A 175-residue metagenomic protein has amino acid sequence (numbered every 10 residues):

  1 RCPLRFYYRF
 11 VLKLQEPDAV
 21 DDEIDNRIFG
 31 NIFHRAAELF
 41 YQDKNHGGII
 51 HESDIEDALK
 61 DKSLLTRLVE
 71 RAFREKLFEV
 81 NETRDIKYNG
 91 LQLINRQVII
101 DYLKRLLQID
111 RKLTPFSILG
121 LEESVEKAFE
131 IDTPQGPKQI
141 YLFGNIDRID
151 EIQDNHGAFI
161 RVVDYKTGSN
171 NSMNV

Functional and structural regions predicted by a protein language model:
R1-Y41: C-terminal, charged and often intrinsically disordered regions of DNA end-processing helicases and nucleases
C2, F33, L103, R148 (+1 more regions): Hydrophobic, well-ordered secondary-structure elements that form the walls of internal hydrophobic environments
C2-Q15, R71-F78, G157-N171: Active-site-adjacent bridging/hinge elements
P3-L4, D21-I32, D57, D61-V69 (+4 more regions): Secondary-structure capping and boundary motifs in well-ordered enzyme cores
A19-V20, N45-H46, M173-N174: Short conserved micro-motifs at the rims of enzyme active sites and ligand-binding pockets
A36-S124, A128-F129: A non-catalytic, helix-rich entry segment at domain boundaries
G120-V175: Non-catalytic protein-protein interaction segments used by genome-maintenance enzymes to assemble and couple activities
